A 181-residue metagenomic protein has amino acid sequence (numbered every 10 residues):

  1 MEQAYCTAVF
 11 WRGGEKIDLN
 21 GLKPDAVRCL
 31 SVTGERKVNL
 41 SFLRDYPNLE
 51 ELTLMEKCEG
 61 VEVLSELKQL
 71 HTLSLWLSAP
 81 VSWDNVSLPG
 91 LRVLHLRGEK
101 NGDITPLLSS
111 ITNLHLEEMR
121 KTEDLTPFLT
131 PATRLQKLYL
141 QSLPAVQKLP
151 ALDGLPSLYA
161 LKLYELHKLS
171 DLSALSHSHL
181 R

Functional and structural regions predicted by a protein language model:
E2-D18, K23-V63, Q69-Q147, A151-S170 (+1 more regions): Concave beta-strand-loop units of leucine-rich repeat
